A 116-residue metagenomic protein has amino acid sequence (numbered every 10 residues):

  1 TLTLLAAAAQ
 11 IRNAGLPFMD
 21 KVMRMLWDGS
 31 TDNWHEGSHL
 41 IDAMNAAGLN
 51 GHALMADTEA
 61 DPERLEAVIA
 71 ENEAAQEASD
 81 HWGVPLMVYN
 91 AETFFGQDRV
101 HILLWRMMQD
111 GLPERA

Functional and structural regions predicted by a protein language model:
T1-L26: Structural alpha/beta surface segment adjacent to cysteine/selenocysteine redox centers across thiol/disulfide enzymes
K21-A116: C-terminal cap of thioredoxin/glutaredoxin-like
